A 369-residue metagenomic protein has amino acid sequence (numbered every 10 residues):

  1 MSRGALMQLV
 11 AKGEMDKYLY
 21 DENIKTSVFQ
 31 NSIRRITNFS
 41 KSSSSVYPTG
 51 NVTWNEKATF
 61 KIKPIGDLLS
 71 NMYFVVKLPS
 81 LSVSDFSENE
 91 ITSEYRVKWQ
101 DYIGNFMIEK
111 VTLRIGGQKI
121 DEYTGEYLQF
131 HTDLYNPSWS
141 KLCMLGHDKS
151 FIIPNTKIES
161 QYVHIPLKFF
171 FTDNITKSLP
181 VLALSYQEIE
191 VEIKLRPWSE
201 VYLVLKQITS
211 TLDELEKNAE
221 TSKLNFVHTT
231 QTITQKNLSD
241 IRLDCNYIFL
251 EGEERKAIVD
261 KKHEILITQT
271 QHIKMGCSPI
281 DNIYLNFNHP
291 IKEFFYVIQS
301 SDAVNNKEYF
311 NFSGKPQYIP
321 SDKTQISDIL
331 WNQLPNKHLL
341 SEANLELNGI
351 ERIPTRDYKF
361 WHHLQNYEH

Functional and structural regions predicted by a protein language model:
M1-H369: Short, low-complexity Pro/Thr/Gly
